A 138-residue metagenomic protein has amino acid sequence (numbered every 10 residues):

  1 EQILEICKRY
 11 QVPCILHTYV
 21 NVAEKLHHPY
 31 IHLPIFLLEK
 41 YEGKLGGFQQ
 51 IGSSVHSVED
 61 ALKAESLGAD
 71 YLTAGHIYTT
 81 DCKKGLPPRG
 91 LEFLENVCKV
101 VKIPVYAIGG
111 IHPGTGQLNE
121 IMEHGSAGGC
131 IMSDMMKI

Functional and structural regions predicted by a protein language model:
E1-L16, I35-L38, G43-S57, P87-G110: Alpha-helix-loop-beta-strand connector modules within alpha/beta enzyme cores
E1-Q2, Y19-A23, A74-H76: A generic short-segment signal for beta-strand/edge and adjacent turn/coil regions
C14-P29, H56-G68, V100-I131: Catalytic cores of alpha/beta
L26-I35, G52-K99: Glycine/Thr-rich beta-alpha phosphate-binding loop at enzyme active sites
P34-K44, T73-G85, G110-I138: Glycine-rich phosphate-binding active-site loops on the catalytic face of alpha/beta enzymes
